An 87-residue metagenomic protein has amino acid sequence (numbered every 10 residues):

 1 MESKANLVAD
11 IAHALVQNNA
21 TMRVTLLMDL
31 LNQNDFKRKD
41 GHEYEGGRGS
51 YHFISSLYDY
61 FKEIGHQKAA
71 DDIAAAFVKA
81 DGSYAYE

Functional and structural regions predicted by a protein language model:
E2-M22, N34-D35: Positively charged, polyanion-binding regions of nucleic-acid-associated proteins
L7, L26-L30, G41: N-terminal cationic and glycine-rich segments that engage phosphates or anionic surfaces
D10-I11, D29-D35, I64, Y84-E87: Non-catalytic terminal extensions of ATP-dependent helicases
H13-Q17, D59-K62, H66, V78-K79: Generic surface-pattern signal
T21, N32-G65: Short, positively charged loop/turn segments that connect secondary-structure elements
G65-E87: Phospho-regulated, low-complexity intrinsically disordered regions of nuclear gene-regulatory and chromatin-associated
